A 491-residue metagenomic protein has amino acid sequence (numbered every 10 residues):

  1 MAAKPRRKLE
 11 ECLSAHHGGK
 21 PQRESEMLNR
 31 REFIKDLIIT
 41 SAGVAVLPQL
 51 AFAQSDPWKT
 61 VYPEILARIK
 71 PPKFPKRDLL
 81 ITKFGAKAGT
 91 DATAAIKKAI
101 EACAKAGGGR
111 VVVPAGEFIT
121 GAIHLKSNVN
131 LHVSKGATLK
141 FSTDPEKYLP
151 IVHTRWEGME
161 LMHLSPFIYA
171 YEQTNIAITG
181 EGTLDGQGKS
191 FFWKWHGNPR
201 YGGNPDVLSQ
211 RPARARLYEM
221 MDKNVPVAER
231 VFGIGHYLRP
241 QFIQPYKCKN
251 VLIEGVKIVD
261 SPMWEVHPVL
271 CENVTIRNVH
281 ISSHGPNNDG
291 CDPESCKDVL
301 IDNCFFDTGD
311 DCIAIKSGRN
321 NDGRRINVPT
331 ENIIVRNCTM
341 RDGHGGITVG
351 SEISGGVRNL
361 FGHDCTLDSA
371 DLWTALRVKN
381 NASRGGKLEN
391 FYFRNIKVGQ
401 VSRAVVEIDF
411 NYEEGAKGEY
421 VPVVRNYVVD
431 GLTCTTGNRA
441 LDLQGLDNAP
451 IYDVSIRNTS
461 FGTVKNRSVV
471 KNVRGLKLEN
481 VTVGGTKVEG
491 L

Functional and structural regions predicted by a protein language model:
A2-L28, E32, S41: Secretory targeting signals
R23-E254, M263, R277-V279, S283 (+2 more regions): Extracellular "leader-to-stem" segments immediately downstream of a signal peptide or signal-anchor in secreted/lumenal
G108, A122, S142-D144, L164 (+11 more regions): Short glycine/acidic-rich loop motifs that flank beta-strands on beta-rich extracellular proteins
E117, L270, K297, S317-R319 (+4 more regions): Active-site-proximal loop/turn and secondary-structure-junction residues that shape catalytic pockets, frequently
K135-G136, T174-G182, K249-V259, E272-S283 (+7 more regions): Right-handed parallel beta-helix
A213-Y218, G323-R325, A416: Intrinsically disordered, low-complexity Ser/Thr- and acidic-rich flexible linkers and loops, especially at boundaries
V378, S383-R439: C-terminal structural cap/anchor segments
Y420-V423, L441-D447, V469: Accessory end-domains appended to solenoid repeat scaffolds used in host defense
